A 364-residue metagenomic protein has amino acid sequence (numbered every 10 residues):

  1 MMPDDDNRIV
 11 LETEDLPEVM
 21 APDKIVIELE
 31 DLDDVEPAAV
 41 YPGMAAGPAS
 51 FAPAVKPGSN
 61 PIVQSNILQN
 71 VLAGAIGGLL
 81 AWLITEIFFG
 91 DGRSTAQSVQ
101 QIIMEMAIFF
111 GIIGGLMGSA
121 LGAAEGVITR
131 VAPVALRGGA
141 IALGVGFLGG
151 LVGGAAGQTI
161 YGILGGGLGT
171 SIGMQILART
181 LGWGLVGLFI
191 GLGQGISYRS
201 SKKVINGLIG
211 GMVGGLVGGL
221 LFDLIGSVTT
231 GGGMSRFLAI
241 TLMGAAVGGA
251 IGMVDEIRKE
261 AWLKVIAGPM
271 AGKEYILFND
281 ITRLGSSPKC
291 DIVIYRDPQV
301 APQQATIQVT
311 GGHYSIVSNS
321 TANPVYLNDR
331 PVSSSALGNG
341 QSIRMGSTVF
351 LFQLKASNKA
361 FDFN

Functional and structural regions predicted by a protein language model:
M2-E28, T348-N364: Regulatory inter-domain linker segments that are low-complexity and enriched for serine/threonine/proline
D23-S50: Short, charged cytosolic
A52-I67: Cytosolic juxtamembrane amphipathic/interface segments immediately preceding and feeding into a transmembrane helix
S65-E86, G90, I102-G126, R130 (+4 more regions): Small-residue-enriched transmembrane alpha-helices
A250-E274: Membrane-interfacial segments at transmembrane helix termini in multi-pass membrane proteins
Y275-V349, A360-D362: Forkhead-associated
